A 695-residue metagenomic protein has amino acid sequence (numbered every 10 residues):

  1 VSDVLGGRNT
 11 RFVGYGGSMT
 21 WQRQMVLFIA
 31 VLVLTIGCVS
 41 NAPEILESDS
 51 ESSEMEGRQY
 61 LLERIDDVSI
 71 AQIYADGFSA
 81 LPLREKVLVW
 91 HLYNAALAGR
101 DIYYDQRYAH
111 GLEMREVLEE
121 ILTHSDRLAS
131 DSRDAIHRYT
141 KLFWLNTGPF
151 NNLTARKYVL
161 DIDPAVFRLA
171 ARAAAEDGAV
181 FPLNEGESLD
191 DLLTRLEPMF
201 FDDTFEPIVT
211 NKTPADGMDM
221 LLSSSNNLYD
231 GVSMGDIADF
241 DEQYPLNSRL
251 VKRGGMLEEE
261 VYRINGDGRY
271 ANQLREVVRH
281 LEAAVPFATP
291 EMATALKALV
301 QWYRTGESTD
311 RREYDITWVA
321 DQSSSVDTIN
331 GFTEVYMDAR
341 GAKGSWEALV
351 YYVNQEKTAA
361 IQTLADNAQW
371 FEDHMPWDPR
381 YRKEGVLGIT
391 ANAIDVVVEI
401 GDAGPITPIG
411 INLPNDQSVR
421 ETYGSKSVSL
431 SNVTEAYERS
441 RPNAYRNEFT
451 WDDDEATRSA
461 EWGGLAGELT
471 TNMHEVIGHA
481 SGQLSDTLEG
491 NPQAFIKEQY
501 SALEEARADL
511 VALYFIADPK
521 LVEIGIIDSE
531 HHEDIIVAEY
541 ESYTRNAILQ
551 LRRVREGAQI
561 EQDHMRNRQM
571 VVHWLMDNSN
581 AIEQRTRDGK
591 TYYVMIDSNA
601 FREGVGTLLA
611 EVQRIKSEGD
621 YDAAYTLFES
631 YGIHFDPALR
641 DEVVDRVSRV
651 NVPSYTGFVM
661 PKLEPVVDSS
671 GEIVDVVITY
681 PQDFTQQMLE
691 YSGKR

Functional and structural regions predicted by a protein language model:
T35-G37: C-terminal motif of bacterial Sec signal peptides marking the signal peptidase cleavage site
V39-N41: Bacterial signal peptide processing site
Y74, L513-I615: Long, well-structured alpha-helical subdomains associated with metal-dependent extracellular/ecto-lumenal hydrolases
P82, T289, S501-D518: An active-site-proximal "capping" alpha-helix that borders the catalytic cofactor pocket
P82, T289, T470-Q483, A508: Active-site recognition of the HExxH zinc-binding catalytic motif
R138-R253, E259-T457, G463: Contiguous, non-catalytic segments that form substrate-binding/exosite surfaces or channel walls
G482-A506: Post-HEXXH active-site segment of zinc metalloproteases
D597, F601-R695: Extended, compositionally biased alpha-helical segments that mediate assembly or anchoring
